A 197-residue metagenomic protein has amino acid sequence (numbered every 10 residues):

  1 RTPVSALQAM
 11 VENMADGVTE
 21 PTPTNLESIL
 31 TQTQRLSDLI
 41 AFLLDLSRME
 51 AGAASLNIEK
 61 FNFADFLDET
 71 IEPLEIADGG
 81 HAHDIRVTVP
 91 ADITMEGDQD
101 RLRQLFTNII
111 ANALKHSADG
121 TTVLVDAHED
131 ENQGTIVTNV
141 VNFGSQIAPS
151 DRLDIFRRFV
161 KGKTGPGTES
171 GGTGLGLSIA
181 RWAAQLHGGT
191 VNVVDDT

Functional and structural regions predicted by a protein language model:
T31-L36: Short alpha-helical segment of the dimerization/phosphotransfer core of two-component systems
G52, A77-V87: Short conserved segments within the C-terminal catalytic ATPase subdomain
N57-N62, D84-T94: Conserved catalytic submotifs in the C-terminal HATPase_c
A113-L114: Short helix-loop "hinge" at the ATP-lid/N-box region of the Bergerat-fold HATPase_c
I147-V160: Short conserved segment of the HATPase_c
G176, A180: Short alpha-helical Gxxx[C/S/T] motif in the catalytic ATP-binding
